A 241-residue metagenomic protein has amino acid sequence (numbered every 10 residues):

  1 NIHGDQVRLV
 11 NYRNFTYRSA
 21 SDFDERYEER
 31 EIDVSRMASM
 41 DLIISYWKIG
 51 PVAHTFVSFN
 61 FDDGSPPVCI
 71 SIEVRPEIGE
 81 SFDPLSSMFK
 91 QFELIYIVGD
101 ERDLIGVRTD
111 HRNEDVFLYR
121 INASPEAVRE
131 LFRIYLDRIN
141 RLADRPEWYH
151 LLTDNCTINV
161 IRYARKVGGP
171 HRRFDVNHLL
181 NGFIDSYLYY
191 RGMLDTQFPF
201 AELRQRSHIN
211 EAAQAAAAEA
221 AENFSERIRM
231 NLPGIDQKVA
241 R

Functional and structural regions predicted by a protein language model:
N1-H3: Alpha-helical transmembrane signal-anchor/signal-peptide segments
D5-Q6, V10-Y12: Juxtamembrane extramembrane loops of integral membrane proteins
V7, R18-V116: Glycine-rich catalytic cores of cysteine/serine-nucleophile enzymes that process amide/ester linkages in cell-envelope
Y12, A20, D185-L188: Intrinsically disordered, low-complexity regions
D24, E29, V34, L104 (+5 more regions): Generic secondary-structure boundary/loop-capping signal
D83, Q91-K166, P170-R173: Soluble catalytic domains of enzymes that build or remodel membrane lipids, polysaccharides, and related
L136-R241: Activation targets extended, charge/polar-rich intrinsically disordered C-terminal tails
